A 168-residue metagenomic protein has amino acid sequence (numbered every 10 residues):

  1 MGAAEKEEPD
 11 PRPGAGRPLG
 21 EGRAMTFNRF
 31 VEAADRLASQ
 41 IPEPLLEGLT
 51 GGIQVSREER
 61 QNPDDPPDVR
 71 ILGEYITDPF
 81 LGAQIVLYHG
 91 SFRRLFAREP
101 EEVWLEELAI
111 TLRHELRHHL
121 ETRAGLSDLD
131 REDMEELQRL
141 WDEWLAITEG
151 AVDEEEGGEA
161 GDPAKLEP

Functional and structural regions predicted by a protein language model:
M1-A3, E115: Short intrinsically disordered, low-complexity coil segments enriched in acidic
G2, D10-E107, T122-P168: Metalloprotease/metallohydrolase-associated module, dominated by Zn2+-dependent proteases
I110-T122: Active-site recognition of the HExxH zinc-binding catalytic motif
